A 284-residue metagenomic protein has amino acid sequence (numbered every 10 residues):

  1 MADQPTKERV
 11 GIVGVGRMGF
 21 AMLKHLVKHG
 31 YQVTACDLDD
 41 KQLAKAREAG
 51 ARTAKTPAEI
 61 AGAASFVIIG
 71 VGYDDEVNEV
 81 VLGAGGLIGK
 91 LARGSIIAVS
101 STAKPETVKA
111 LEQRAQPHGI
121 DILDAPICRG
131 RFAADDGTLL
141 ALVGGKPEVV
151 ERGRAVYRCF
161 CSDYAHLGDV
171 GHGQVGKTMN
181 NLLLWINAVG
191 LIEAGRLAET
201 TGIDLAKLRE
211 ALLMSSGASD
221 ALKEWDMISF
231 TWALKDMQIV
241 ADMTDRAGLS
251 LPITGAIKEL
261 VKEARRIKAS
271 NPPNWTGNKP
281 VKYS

Functional and structural regions predicted by a protein language model:
M1-G62, F66-I69: NAD(P)+-binding Rossmann beta1-loop-alpha1 motif at the extreme N-terminus of oxidoreductases
E8, S95, L139: Nucleotide donor/acceptor-binding cores
V33, T53, D121-L123, Y164 (+2 more regions): Hydrophobic beta-strand scaffold residues
P57-D121: Rossmann-fold NAD(P) dinucleotide-binding segment
T102-N181: Rossmann-fold dinucleotide-binding core
G171-Y283: Helical "substrate-binding/catalytic lid" subdomain of Rossmann-like NAD(P)-dependent dehydrogenases/reductases
